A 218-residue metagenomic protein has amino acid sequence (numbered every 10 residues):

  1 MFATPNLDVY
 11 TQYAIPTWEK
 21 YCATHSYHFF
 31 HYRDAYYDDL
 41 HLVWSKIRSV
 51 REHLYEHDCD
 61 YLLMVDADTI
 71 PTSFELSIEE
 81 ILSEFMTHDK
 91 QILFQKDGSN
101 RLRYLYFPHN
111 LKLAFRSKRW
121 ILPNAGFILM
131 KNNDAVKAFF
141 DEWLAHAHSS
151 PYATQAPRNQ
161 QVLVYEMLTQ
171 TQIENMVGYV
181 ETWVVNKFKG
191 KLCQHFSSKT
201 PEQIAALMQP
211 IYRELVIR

Functional and structural regions predicted by a protein language model:
M1-D60, Q170-T171, Q194-Q203: N-terminal anchoring/stem segment of glycosyltransferases
Q12-Y13, L76-S77, D141-E142: Short coil/turn segments at secondary-structure boundaries
F30-H31, L63, Q91-Q95, F127-L129: Structural recognition of the beta-strand scaffold that forms the well-ordered cores of secreted hydrolase catalytic
Y32-D34, Q95, Y179-T182: Conserved beta-strand termini and adjacent loop/short-helix elements that scaffold enzyme active sites in alpha/beta
D39, P71-F74, E79-I81, R101-Y104 (+3 more regions): Short catalytic/ligand-binding loop motif for oxyanion handling, primarily in non-cytosolic enzymes, centered on
R48, W120-R218: Catalytic core and acceptor-binding pocket of nucleotide-sugar-dependent glycosyltransferases
C59-I70: Short beta-strand-to-loop acidic/aromatic patch adjacent to the donor-nucleotide binding site
P71-W120: Conserved donor-nucleotide/metal-binding helix-loop-beta segment in metal-dependent transferases, i.e., the alpha-helix
